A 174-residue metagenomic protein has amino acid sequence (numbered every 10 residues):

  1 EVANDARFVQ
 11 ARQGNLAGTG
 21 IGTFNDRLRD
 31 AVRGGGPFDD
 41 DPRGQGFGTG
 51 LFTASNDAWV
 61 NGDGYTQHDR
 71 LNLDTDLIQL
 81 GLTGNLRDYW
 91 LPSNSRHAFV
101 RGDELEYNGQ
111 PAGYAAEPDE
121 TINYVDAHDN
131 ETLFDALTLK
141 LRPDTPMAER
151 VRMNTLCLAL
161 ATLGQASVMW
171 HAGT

Functional and structural regions predicted by a protein language model:
E1-A115, E149, A159-S167, G173-T174: Active-site-proximal helices and loops of the catalytic beta/alpha 8
G36, I122, E131: Flexible, active-site-adjacent loop/turn segments at secondary-structure boundaries
Y114-A127: Conserved oxyanion/phosphate-binding beta-strand-loop segments in alpha/beta enzyme cores
D126, L133-P143, S167-T174: Aromatic/acidic polysaccharide-binding cleft in carbohydrate-active enzymes
A127, E131, C157-L160, G164: Generic, well-ordered alpha-helical scaffold segments in large soluble proteins
A136-A159: Metal-dependent phosphoester/phosphodiester hydrolase catalytic core
